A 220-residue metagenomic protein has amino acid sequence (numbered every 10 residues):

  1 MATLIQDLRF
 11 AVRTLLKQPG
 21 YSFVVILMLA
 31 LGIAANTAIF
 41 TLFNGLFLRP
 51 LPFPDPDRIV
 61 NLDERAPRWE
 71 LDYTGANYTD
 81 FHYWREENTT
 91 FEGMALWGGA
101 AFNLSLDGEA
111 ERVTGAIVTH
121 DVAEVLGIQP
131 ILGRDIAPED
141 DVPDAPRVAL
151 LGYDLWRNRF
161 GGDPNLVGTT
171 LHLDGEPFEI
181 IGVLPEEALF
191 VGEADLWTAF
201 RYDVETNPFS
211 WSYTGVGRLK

Functional and structural regions predicted by a protein language model:
M1, P67-D72, D107, T114 (+2 more regions): Acyl-group handling in specialized metabolite and lipid biosynthesis
M1-L29: N-terminal Sec/SRP start-transfer signal
G20, T89-G93, N165: Glycine-centered tight turns that cap/initiate beta-strands
L31-V60: Alpha-helical transmembrane segments
L51-A101, W211-R218: Membrane-proximal extracellular/periplasmic loop immediately following the first transmembrane helix
E64, T79-A137: Short amphipathic beta-strand/extended segments in non-transmembrane regions
A101, G115-P138, R147-K220: Mid-to-C-terminal secondary-structure elements that act as membrane-proximal/extracytoplasmic interface segments
